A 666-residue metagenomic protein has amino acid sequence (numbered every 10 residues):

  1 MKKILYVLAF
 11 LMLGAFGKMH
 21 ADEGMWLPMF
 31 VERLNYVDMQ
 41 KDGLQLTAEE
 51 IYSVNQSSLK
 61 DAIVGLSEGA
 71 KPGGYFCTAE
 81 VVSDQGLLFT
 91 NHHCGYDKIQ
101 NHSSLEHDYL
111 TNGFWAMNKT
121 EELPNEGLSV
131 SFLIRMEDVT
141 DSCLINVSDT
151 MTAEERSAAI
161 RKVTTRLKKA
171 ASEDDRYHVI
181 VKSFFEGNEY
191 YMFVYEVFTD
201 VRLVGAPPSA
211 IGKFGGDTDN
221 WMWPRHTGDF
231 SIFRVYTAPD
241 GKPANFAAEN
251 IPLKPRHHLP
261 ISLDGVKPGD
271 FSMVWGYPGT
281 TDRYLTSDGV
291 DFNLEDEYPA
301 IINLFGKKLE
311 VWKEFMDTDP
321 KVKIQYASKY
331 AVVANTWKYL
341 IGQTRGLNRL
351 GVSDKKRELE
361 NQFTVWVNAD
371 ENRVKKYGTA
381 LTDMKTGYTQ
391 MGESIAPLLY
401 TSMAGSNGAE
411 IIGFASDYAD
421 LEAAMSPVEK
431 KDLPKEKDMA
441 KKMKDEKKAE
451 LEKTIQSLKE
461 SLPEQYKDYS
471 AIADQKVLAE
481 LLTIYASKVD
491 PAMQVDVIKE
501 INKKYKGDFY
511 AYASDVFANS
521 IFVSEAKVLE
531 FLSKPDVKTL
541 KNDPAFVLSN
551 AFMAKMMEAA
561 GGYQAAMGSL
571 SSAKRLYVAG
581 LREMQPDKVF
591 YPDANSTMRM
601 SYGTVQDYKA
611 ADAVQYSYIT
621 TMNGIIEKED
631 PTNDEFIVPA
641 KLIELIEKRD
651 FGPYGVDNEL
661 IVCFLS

Functional and structural regions predicted by a protein language model:
K2-A9: Sec-dependent signal peptide recognition, specifically the positively charged N-region followed immediately by
I4, F16-S666: Terminal presequence/propeptide segments associated with secretion/organelle targeting and zymogen/polyprotein
A9-F16: A broad helix-preferring feature
